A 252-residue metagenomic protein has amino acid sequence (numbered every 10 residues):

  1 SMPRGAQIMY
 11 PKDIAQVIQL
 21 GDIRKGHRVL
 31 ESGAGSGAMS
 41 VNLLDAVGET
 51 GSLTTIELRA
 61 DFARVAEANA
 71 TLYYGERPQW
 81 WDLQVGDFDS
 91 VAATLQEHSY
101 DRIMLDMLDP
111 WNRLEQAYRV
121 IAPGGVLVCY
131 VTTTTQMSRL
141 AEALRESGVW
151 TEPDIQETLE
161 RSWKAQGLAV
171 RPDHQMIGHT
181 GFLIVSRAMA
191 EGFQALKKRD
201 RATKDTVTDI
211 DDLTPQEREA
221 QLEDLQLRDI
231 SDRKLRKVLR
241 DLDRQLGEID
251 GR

Functional and structural regions predicted by a protein language model:
S1, E142-R252: SAM/dcSAM-binding transferase cores
D13, G35, M39-S40: Residues at the N-terminus of the alpha-helix immediately C-terminal to the conserved SAM/SAH-binding loop
R24-G35: Conserved class I S-adenosyl-L-methionine
H27, G51, G125: Glycine-centered, small-residue-biased loops immediately flanking beta-strands in adenine/cofactor-binding cores
L44-D45, W111-G125, A143-R145: A short glycine-rich, Lys/Arg-flanked "PGG" loop and its adjoining helix->strand segment in the class I
D45-L53, W150: Conserved S-adenosyl-L-methionine
I56-P110: S-adenosyl-L-methionine
G124-T132: Conserved beta-strand signature within the Rossmann-like core of class I S-adenosyl-L-methionine
